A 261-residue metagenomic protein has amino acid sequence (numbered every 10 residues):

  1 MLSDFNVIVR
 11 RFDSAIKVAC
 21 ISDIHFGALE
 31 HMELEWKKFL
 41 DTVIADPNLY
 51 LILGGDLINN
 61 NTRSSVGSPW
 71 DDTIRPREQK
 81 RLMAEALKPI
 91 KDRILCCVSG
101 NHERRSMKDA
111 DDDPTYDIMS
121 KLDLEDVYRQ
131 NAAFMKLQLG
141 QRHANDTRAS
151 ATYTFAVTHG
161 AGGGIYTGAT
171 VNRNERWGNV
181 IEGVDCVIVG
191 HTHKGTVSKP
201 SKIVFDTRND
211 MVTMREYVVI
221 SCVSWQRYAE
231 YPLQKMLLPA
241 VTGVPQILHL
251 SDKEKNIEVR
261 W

Functional and structural regions predicted by a protein language model:
M1-S3: C-terminal regulatory/interaction regions
F5-R129: Core catalytic region of metal-dependent phosphoesterases/phosphodiesterases, especially metallo-beta-lactamase-like
V7-A19, K136-A156, M214-Y217: Beta-strand-turn-beta hairpins that frame and shape the catalytic cleft of phosphate-ester-processing enzymes
V7-V9, D41, E85-A86, N145-D146 (+2 more regions): Short, flexible, glycine/charge-rich loop motifs used to bind or transfer phosphoryl groups or to couple energy/partner
S22-H25, L139-Q141, H159-G162, V223: Short, flexible loop/turn elements at secondary-structure junctions
R77-K80, E103-M107, D112-L122, D126-R129 (+2 more regions): Core alpha/beta structural scaffold of self-assembling particle/tube/pore-forming proteins
N131-F134: Short glycine-rich loop/turn motifs
T154-F155, A161-E258: Conserved beta-sheet core of the metallophosphoesterase superfamily
